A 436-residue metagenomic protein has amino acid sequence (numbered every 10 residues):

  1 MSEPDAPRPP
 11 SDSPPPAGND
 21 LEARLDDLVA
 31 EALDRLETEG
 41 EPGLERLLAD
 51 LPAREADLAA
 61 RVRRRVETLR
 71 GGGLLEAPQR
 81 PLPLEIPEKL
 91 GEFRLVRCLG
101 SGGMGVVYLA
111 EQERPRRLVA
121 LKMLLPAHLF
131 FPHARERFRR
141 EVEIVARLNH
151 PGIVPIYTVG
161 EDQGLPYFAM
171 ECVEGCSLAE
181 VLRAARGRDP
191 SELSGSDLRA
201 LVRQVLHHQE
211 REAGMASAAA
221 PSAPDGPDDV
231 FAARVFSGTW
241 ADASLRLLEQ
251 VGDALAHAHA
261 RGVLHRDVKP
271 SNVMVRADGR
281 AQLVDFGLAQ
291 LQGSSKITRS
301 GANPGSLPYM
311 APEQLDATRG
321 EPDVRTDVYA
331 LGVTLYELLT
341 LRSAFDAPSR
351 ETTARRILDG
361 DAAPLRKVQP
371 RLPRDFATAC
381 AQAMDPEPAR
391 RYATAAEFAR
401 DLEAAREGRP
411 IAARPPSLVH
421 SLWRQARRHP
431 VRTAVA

Functional and structural regions predicted by a protein language model:
M1-V96, E180-L245, E403-A405: Short N-terminal regulatory/linker segments that flank and modulate the kinase catalytic core
R97, E111, L124, E136-A146 (+9 more regions): C-terminal lobe helix-coil module of Hanks-type protein kinase domains
S101, L148-P151: Conserved N-lobe motifs of Hanks-type protein kinase catalytic domains, especially the short loop(s) flanking
V106: Conserved N-lobe ATP-binding subsite of Hanks-type protein kinase domains, especially the beta3 VAIK lysine
E111-V119: Conserved N-lobe loop of protein kinases adjacent to the ATP-binding glycine-rich P-loop
M123-F130: Conserved protein-kinase N-lobe ATP-binding Lys motif
A281, S294-P304: Regulatory activation segment
